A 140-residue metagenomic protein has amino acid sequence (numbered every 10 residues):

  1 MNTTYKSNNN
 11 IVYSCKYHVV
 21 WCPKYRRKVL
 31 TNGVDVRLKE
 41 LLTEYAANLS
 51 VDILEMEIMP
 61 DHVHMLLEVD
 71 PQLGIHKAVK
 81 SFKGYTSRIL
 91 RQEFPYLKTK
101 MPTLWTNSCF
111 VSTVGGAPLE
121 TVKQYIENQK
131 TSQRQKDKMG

Functional and structural regions predicted by a protein language model:
M1-G140: Basic nucleic-acid-binding interfaces
